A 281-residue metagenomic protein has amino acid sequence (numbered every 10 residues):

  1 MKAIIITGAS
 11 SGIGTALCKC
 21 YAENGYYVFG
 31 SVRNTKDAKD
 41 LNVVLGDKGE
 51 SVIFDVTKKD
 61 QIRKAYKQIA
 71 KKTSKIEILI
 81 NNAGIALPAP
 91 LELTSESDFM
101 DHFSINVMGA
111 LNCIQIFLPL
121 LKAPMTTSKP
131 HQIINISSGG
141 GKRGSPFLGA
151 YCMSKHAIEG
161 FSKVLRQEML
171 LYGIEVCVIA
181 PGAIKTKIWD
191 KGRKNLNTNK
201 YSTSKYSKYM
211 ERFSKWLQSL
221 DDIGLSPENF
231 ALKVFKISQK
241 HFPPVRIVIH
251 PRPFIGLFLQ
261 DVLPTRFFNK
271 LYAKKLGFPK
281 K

Functional and structural regions predicted by a protein language model:
S10-S11: Conserved glycine-rich cofactor-binding loop
L45-D60: Rossmann-fold cofactor-recognition segment
A65, I80, C113-F117, N135 (+1 more regions): Hydrophobic positions on the long internal alpha-helix of Rossmann-like NAD(P)-dependent oxidoreductase domains
P90-L91, D98-M100: Substrate-binding pocket helix/loop in short-chain dehydrogenase/reductase
I114, S154-A157: Active-site helix of classical SDR
S138: Residue(s) in the substrate-gating loop at a strand-loop-helix junction that position the organic substrate next
L170-D221: C-terminal beta-strand-loop-alpha-helix "lid" module of Rossmann-like NAD(P)-dependent dehydrogenases
